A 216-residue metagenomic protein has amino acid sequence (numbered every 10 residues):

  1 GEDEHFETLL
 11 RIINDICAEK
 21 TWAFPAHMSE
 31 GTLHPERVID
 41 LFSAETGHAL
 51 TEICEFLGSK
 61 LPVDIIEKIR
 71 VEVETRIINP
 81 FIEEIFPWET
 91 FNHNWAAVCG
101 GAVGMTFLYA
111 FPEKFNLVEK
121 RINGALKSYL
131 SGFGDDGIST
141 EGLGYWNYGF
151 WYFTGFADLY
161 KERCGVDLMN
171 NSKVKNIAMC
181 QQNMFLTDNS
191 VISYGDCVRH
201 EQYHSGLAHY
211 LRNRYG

Functional and structural regions predicted by a protein language model:
G1-F185: Aromatic-lined, polymer-binding surfaces characteristic of secreted/periplasmic polysaccharide-degrading enzymes
G165-G216: C-terminal, helix-dominated tail/subdomain
